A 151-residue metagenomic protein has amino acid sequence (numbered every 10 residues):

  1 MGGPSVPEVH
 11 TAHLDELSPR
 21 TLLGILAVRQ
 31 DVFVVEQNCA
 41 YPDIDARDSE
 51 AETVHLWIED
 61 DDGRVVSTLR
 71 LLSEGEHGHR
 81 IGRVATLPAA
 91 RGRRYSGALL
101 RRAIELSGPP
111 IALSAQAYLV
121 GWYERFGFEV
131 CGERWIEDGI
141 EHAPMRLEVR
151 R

Functional and structural regions predicted by a protein language model:
G2-D48, H55-R64, R151: Short amphipathic alpha-helix that is part of the acyltransferase structural core
A40-P42, T53-I58, T68, R83 (+2 more regions): Short hydrophobic/aromatic beta-strand element in the GNAT-like acyltransferase core that lines or flanks the acyl-donor
E50, H77, E137-E141: Short acidic/glycine-enriched loop/turn segments that link adjacent beta-strands
W57, R64-S73, H77-A85: Conserved beta-strand in the GNAT
A90-R102: Conserved acetyl-CoA pyrophosphate-binding loop and the N-cap/start of the following alpha-helix in GNAT-like
L100, E105-A117: Conserved GNAT acetyl-CoA-binding A-motif
S114-E141: Conserved active-site alpha-helix within GNAT-family acetyltransferase domains
